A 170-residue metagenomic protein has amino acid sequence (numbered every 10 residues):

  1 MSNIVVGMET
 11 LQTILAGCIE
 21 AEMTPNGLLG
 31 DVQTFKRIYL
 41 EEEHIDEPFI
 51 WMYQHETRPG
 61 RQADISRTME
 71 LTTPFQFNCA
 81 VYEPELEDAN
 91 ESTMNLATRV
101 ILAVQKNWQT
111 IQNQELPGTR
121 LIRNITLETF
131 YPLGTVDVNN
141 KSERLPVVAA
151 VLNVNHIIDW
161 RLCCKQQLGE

Functional and structural regions predicted by a protein language model:
M1-R67, N107, I111-L121, K165-E170: Small/polar-rich, solvent-exposed N-terminal microdomains that initiate assembly or binding
A21-G27, D46-M52, M94-I157: Acidic-leaning, charged glycine-interspersed low-complexity segments
R67-E85, E143-I158: Oligomerization/assembly interface segments of phage tail-like spikes and tubes
R67-L71, A80-T110: Extracellular/virion structural assembly segments
I158-Q166: Mixed-charge, glycine-accented linear interaction segment located at domain edges/termini
